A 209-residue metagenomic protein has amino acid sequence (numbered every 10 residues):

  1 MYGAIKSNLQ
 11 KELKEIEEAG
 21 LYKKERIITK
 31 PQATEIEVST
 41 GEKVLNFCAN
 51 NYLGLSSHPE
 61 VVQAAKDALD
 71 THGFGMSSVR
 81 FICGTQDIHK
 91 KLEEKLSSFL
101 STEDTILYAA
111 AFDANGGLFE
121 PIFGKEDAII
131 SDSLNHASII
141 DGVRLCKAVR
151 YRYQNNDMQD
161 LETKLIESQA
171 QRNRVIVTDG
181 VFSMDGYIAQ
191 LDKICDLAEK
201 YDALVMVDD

Functional and structural regions predicted by a protein language model:
Q10-K11, E15-H72, A203: N-terminal "arm"/small-domain region of PLP-dependent enzymes with the aminotransferase-like
G54-L55, I82-T85, A137, M158-Q159 (+1 more regions): Short, small-residue-enriched loops and turns at beta-alpha junctions that line or gate enzyme active sites
Q63-A111: Conserved N-terminal alpha-helix of the aminotransferase class I/II PLP-enzyme fold
S101, K125, L145-K147, Y201: Short, structured coil segments at secondary-structure junctions
L118-A137: Conserved PLP-anchoring active-site segment centered on the Schiff-base-forming lysine
P121, I139-C146: Active-site-proximal loop->helix
Y151, N155-V207: Active-site phosphate-binding strand-loop segment of PLP-dependent enzymes
